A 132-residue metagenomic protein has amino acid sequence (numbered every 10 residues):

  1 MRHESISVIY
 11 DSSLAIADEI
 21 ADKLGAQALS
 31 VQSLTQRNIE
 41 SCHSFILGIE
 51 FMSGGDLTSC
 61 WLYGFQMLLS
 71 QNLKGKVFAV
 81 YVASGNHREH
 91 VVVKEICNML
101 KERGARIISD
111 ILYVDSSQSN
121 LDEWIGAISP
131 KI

Functional and structural regions predicted by a protein language model:
R2-I132: FMN-binding flavodoxin-like domain, especially the glycine-rich phosphate-binding loop
